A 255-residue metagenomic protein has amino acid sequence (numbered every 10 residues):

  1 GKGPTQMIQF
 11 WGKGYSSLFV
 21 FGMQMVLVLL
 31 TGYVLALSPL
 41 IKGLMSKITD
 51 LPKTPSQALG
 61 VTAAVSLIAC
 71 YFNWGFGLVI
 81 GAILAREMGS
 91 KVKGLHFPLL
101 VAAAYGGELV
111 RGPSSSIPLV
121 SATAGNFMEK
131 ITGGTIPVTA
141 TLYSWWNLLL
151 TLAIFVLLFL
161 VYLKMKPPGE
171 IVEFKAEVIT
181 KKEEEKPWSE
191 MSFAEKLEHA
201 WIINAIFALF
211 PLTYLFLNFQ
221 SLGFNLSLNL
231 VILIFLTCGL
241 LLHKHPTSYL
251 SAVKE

Functional and structural regions predicted by a protein language model:
G1-V26, W146-A153, L160-I171, K175-E255: Hydrophobic transmembrane alpha-helices of multi-pass small-molecule transporters
P4-G89, K244-E255: Membrane-embedded alpha-helical segments and adjacent helix-loop junctions characteristic of multi-pass solute
W11, S16, W74, L109-L119 (+1 more regions): Tryptophan-centered motif/residue detector
T49, S90-K93, S221-G223: Membrane-interface helix-boundary motifs at transmembrane edges
T54-V61, V65, L99, S227-I234: Membrane-interface starts of transmembrane alpha-helices
A63, A102, A208-P211: Residues within membrane-spanning alpha-helices of integral membrane proteins, especially the hydrophobic core/packing
L67-Y71, Y105-P113, L212-F216: Aromatic-anchored segments of alpha-helical transmembrane domains
L84-V172: Membrane-core helix-loop-helix motifs of multi-pass transport proteins
